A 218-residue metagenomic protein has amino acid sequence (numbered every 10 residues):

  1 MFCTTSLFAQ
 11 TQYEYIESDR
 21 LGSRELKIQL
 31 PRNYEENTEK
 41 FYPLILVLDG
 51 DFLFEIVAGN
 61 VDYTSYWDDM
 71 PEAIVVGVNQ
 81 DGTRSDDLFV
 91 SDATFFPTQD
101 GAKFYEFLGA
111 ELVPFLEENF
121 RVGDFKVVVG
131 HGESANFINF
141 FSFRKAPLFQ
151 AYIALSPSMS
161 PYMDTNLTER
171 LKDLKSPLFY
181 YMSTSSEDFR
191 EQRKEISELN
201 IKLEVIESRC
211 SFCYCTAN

Functional and structural regions predicted by a protein language model:
M1-Q12: Bacterial Sec-dependent N-terminal signal peptides
Q10-N218: Non-catalytic cap/lid and distal C-terminal segments of serine-dependent acyl enzymes
